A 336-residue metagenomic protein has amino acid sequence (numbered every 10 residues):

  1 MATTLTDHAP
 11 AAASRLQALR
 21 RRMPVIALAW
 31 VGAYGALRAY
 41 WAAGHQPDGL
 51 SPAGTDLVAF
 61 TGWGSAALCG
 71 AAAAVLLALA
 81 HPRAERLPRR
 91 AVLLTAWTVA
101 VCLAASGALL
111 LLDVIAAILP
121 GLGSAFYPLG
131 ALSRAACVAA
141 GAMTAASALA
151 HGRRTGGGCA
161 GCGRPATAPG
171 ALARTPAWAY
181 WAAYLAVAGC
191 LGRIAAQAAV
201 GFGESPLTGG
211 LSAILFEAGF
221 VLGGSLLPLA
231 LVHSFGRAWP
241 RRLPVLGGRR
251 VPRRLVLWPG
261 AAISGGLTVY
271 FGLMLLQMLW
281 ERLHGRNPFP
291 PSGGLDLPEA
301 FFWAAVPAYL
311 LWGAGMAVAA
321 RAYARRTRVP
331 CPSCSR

Functional and structural regions predicted by a protein language model:
A2-A139, H151, A320-P330: An N-terminus-focused feature that recognizes amino-terminal "leader" regions
A2-R21, R86-L87, R154-Y180, R241-R250 (+1 more regions): Membrane-interfacial, low-structure loops and terminal tails that flank and connect transmembrane helices in multi-pass
A29-Y34, T95-S106, V187-I194, V256-L276: Hydrophobic alpha-helical membrane-insertion segments
A36-G49, G107-L119, L191-P206, S234-F235 (+1 more regions): Membrane-helix interface motif
P52, L119-F126, L243-V245, R282-F301: Short, membrane-exposed interhelical loops at transmembrane-helix boundaries
D56-G70, F126-G141, A196-Q197, L211-V221 (+1 more regions): Alpha-helical transmembrane segments of polytopic membrane proteins
L77-V99, L231-A262: Loop-to-transmembrane helix junctions at the membrane interface
A80-A84, A146-T167, V232-R242, A317-R336: Cytosolic juxtamembrane helix at the C-terminal end of the final transmembrane segment
